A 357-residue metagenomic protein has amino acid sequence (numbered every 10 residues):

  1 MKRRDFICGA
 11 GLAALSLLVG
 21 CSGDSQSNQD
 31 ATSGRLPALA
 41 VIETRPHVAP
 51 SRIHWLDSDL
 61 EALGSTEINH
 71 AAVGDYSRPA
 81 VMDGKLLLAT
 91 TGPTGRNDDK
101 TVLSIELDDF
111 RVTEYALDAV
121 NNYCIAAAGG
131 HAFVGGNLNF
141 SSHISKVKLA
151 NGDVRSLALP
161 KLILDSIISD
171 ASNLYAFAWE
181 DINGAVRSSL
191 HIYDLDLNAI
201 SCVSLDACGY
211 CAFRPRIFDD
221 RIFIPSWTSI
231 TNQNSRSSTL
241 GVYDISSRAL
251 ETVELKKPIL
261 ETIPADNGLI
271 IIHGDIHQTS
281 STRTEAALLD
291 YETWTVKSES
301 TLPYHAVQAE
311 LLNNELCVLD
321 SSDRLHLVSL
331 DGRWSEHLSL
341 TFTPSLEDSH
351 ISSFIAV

Functional and structural regions predicted by a protein language model:
D5-D24: N-terminal export signals
S27-G64: An edge-strand/N-cap motif at the start of beta-rich repeat modules
L36-P46, K85-T91, H131-G136, N173-A178 (+3 more regions): Short beta-strand elements that form the blades of beta-propeller/WD-repeat-like and other beta-sheet-rich scaffold
P46-A49, T94-D99, N137-S141, I182-R187 (+2 more regions): Short, solvent-exposed loop/turn segments at conserved positions within beta-propeller repeat blades
R52-H54, T101-L103, H143-S145, S189-H191 (+3 more regions): A short loop-to-beta-strand structural motif that recurs across blades of beta-propeller domains
D57-D59, E106-F110, K148-G152, D194-N198 (+3 more regions): Short loop/turn segments that connect beta-strands within beta-propeller blades
A62-H70, R111-A116, D153-A158, A199-L205 (+3 more regions): A short beta-strand motif characteristic of beta-propeller blades
A72-V81, A119-G129, K161-D170, C208-I217 (+3 more regions): Repeated scaffold domains used in trafficking and secretory/extracellular systems, primarily beta-propellers
